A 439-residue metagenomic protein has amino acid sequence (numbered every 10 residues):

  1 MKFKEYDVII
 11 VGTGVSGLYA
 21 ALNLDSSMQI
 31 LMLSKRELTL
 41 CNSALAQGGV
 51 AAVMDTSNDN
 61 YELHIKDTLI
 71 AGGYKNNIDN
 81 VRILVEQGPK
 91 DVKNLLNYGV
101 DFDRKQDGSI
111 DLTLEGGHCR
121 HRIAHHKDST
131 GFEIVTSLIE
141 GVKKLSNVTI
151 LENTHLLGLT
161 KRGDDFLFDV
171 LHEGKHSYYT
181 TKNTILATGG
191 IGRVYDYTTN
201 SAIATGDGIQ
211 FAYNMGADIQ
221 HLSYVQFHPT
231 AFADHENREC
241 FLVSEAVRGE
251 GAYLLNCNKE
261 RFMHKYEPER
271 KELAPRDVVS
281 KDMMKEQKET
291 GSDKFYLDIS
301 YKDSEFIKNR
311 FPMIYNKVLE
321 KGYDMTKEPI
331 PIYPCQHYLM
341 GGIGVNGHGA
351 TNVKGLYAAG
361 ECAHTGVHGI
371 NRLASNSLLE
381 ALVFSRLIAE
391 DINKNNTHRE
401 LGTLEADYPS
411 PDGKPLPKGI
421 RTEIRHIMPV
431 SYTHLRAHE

Functional and structural regions predicted by a protein language model:
V8-L31: N-terminal Rossmann-like FAD-binding beta1-loop-alpha1 element of flavoenzymes
M28-L45: Glycine-rich FAD pyrophosphate-binding loop
A52-L84: Glycine-rich active-site loop/strand segments that organize a redox cofactor
L96-N183, A187, A231-D234, L254: Conserved redox-cofactor binding core of oxidoreductases
Y195-D207, G366-E390: A conserved FAD-binding loop/helix module that cradles the flavin
F211, A217-D324, E328, A381 (+4 more regions): An anion/pyrophosphate-binding glycine-rich loop and adjacent beta-alpha core in soluble alpha-beta enzymes
N352-N371: Short FAD-binding loop at a beta-strand-to-alpha-helix junction that anchors the flavin cofactor in diverse
T433-E439: Conserved small/polar residues in nucleotide/adenosyl-binding loops
